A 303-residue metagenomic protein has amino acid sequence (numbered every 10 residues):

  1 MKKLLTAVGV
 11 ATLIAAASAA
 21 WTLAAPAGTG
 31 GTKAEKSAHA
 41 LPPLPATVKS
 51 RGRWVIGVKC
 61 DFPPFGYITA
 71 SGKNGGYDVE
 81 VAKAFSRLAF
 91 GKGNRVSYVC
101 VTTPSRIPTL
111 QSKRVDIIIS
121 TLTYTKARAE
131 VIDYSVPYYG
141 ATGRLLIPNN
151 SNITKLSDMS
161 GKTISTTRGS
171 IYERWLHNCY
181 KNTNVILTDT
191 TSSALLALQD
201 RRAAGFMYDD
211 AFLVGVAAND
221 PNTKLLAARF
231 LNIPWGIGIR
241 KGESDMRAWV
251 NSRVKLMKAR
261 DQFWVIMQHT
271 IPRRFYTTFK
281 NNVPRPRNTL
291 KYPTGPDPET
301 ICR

Functional and structural regions predicted by a protein language model:
A34, A38-H39, V79-K83, R87-L88 (+4 more regions): Extended ligand-binding regions for polar small-molecule ligands
A34-A40, S50, I171-T188, K224-L226 (+1 more regions): Ligand-binding clefts/hinges and TM-proximal coupling segments of bilobed small-molecule sensing domains
E35-I118: Extracytoplasmic small-molecule ligand-binding "clamshell" domains of the periplasmic binding protein/Venus flytrap
L41-P42, V96-P108, S151, I171 (+3 more regions): Short helix-initiation/N-cap motifs at beta->coil->alpha
V55-P64, N74-A89, L122-K126, G140-L196 (+1 more regions): Bilobed "Venus flytrap"/periplasmic-binding protein-like clamshell domains and structurally analogous long
K83, R95-D158, A227: Acidic, polar ligand-binding/catalytic clefts
S105, S120-E130, W175-N178, S192 (+1 more regions): A ligand-binding cleft/hinge motif common to bilobed small-molecule-binding domains
Y138-I147, D210, V214-V254, R273-D297 (+1 more regions): Periplasmic-binding protein-like
